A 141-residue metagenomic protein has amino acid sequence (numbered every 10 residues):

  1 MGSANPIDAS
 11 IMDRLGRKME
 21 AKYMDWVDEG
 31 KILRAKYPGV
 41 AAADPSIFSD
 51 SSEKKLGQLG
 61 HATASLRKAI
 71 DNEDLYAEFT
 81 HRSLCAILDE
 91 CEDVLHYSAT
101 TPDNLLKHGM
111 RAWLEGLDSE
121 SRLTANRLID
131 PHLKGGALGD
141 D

Functional and structural regions predicted by a protein language model:
M1-D141: C-terminal regulatory/interaction module of P-loop NTP-utilizing enzymes
